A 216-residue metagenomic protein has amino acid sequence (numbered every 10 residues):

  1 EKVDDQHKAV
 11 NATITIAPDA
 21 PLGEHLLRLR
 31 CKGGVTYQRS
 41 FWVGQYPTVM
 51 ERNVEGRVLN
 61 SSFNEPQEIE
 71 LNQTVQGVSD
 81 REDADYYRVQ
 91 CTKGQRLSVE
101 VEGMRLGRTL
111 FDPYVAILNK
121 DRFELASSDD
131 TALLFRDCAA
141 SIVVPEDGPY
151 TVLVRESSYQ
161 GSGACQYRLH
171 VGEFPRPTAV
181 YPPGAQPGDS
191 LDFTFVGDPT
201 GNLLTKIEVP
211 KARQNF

Functional and structural regions predicted by a protein language model:
E1, P18, K32, E70-F216: Acidic, Ser/Thr/Pro-rich low-complexity intrinsically disordered segments
V3-D5, V43, P182: Hydrophobic/anchoring residues in structured secondary elements
V3-Q38, L153: Ligand-binding face of N-terminal immunoglobulin V-set domains in extracellular IgSF glycoproteins
L29, E55-L59, P183-P187: Short intrinsically disordered coil segments
R39-L71: Predominantly extracellular/luminal regions of secreted and cell-surface proteins, especially disulfide-bonded
